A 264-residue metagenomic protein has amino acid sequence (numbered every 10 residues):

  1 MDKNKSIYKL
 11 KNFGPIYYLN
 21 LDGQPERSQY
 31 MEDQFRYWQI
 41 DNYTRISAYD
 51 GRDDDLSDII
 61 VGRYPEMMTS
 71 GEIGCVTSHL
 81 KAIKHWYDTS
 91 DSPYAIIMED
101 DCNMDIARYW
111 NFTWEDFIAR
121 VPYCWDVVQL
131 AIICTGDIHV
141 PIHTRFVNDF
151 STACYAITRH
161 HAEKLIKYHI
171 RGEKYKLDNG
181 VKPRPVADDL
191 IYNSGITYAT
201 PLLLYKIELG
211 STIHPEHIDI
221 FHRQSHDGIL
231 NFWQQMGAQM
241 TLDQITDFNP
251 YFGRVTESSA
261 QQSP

Functional and structural regions predicted by a protein language model:
M1-M98, C102-P264: An acidic/histidine-cluster motif and surrounding catalytic segment that typifies divalent-metal-assisted enzyme active
